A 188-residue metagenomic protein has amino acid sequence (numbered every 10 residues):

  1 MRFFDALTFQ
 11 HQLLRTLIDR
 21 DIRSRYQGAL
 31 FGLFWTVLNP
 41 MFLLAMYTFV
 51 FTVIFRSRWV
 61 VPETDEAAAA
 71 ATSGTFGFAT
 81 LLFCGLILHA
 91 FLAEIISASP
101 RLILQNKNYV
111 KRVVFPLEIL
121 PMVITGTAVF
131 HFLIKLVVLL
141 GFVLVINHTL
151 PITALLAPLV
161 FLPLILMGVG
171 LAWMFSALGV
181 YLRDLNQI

Functional and structural regions predicted by a protein language model:
M1-I188: Hydrophobic transmembrane alpha-helices and immediately adjacent juxtamembrane helices of multi-pass inner-membrane
